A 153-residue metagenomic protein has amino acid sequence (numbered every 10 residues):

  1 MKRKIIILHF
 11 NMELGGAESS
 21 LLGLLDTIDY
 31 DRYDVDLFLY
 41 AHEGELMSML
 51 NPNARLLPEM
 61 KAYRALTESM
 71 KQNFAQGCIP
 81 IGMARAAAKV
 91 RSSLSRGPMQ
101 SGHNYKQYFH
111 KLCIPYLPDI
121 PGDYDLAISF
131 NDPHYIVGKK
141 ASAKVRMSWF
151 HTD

Functional and structural regions predicted by a protein language model:
K2-I6: Extreme N-terminal starter segment of soluble prokaryotic enzymes
L8-L22: A short, glycine/small-residue-rich beta-strand->loop->alpha-helix junction that serves as a flexible
E13-L14, R32-Q100: N-terminal strand-loop element at the rim of the active site of nucleotide-sugar-dependent glycosyltransferases
L24-Y33: A short, Lys/Arg-enriched amphipathic alpha-helix followed by its capping loop at the start of a domain
I81-L126, F130-H134: Conserved nucleotide-sugar donor-binding subdomain of glycosyltransferases
L126-F130, H134-D153: Active-site proximal beta-strand in glycosyltransferases
